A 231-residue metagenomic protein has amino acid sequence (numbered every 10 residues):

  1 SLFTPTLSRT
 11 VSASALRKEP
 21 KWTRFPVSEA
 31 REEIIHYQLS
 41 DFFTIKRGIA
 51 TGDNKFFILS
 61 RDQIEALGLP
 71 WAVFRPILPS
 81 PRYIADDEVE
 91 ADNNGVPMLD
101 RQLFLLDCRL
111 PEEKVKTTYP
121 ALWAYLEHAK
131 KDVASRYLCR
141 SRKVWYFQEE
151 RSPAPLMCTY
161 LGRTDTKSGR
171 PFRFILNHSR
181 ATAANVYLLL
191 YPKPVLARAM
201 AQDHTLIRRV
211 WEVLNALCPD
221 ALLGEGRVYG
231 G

Functional and structural regions predicted by a protein language model:
S1-K46, G52-N54: Flexible, glycine-/basic-rich loop-and-beta segments that form/coincide with the SAM-dependent methyltransferase
A30-G231: Polybasic, glycine- and aromatic-enriched phosphate-binding surface used to engage nucleic acids
